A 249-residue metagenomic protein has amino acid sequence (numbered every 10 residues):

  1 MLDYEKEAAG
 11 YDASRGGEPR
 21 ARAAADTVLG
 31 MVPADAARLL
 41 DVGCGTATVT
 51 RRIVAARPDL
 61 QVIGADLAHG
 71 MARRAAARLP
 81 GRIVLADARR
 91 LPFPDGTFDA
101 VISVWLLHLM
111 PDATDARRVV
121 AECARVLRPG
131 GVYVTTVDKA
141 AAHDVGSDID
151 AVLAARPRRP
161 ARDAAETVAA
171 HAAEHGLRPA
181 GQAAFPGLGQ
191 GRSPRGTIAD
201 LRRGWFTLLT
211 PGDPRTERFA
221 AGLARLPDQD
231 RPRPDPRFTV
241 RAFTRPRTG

Functional and structural regions predicted by a protein language model:
M1-A36, T48-R52, M71, A141-A142 (+1 more regions): Conserved class I S-adenosyl-L-methionine
R38-V42, T46-R90: Class I SAM-dependent methyltransferase SAM/SAH-binding core
R89-V101: A short acidic, Gly/Pro-enriched loop at the edge of an enzyme's catalytic core that lines a small-molecule cofactor
A100-T114: A short SAM/SAH-binding and catalytic strip from SAM-dependent methyltransferases
R117-P129: A short glycine-rich, Lys/Arg-flanked "PGG" loop and its adjoining helix->strand segment in the class I
V132-A161: Conserved class I S-adenosyl-L-methionine
P160-G176: Short alpha-helix
R178-G249: Conserved Class I S-adenosyl-L-methionine
